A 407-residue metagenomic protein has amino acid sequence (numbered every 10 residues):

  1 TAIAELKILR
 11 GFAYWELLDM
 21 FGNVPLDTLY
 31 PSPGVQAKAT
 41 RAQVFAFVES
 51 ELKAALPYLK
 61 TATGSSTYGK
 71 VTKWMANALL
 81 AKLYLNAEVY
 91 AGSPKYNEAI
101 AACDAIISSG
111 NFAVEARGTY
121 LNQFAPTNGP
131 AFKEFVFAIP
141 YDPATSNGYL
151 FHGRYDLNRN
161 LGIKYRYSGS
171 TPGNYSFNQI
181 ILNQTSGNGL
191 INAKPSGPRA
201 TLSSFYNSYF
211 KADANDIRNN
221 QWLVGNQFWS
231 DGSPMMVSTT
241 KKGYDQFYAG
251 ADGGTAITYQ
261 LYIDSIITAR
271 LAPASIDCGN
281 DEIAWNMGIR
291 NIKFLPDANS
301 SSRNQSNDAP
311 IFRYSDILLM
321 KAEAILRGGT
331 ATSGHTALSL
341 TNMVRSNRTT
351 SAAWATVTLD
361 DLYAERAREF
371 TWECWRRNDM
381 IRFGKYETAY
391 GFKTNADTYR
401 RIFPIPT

Functional and structural regions predicted by a protein language model:
T1-T72, K82-G92, I283-F312, K321-V357 (+2 more regions): Aromatic-anchored glycine-rich loop motif in surface-exposed flexible loops
L6, R10-G11, L80, A99 (+2 more regions): Short amphipathic alpha-helical coiled-coil/interface segments
L26-L29, V114-G118, T371: Short, hydrophobic secondary-structure boundary micro-motifs
R41, F47, N122-P198, S301-I311 (+1 more regions): Long, intrinsically disordered, low-complexity segments
K53, K70, W74-L261: An aromatic- and glycine-enriched ligand-binding surface/loop that stacks and positions planar moieties
I217-N342: C-terminal substrate/ligand-recognition segments
